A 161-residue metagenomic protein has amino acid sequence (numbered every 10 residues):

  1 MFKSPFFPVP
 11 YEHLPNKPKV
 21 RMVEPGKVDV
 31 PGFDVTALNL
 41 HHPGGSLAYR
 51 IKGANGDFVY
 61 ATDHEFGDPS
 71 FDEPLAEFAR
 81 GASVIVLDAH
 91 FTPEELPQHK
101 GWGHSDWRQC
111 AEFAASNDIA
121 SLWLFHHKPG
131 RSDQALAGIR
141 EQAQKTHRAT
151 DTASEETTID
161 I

Functional and structural regions predicted by a protein language model:
M1-V59, E65-S70, L75-A76, D133-I161: Binuclear metal-dependent hydrolase catalytic cores
V59-Y60, L124: Structural beta-sheet core signal
G67-E155: Cap/insert and terminal regions of metallo-dependent hydrolase folds
